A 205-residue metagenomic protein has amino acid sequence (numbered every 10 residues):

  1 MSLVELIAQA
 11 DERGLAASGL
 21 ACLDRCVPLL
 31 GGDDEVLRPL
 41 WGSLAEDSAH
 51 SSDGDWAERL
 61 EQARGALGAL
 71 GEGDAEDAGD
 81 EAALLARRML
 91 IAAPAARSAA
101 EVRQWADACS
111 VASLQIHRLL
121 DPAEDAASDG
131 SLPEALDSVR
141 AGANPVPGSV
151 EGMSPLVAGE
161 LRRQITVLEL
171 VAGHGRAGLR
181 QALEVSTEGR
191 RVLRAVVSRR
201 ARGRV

Functional and structural regions predicted by a protein language model:
M1-A21: N-terminal leader/propeptide segments of preproteins
A16-G175: Structured binding/interaction patches within domain cores
M153-V157, I165-V205: Mature, well-folded catalytic/scaffold domains that follow N-terminal targeting or propeptide regions
